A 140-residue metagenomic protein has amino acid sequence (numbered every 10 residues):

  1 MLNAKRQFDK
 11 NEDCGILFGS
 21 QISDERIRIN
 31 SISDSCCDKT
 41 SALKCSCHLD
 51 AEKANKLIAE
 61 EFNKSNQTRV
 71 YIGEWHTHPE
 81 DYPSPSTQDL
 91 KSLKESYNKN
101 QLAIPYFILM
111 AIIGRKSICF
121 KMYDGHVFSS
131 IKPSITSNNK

Functional and structural regions predicted by a protein language model:
M1-Y71, P79-K140: Conserved beta-strand-loop surface patch within small alpha/beta domains used for substrate/adaptor or ligand engagement
